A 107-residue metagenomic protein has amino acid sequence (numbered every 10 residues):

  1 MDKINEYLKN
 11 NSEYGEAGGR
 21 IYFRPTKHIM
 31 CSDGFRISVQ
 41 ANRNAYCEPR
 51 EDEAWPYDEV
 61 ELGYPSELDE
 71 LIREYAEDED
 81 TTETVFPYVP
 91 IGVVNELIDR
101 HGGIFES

Functional and structural regions predicted by a protein language model:
D2-E13: Acidic, glycine-rich loop-and-strand cores that form catalytic or ligand-binding grooves in diverse globular domains
Y14-G15, Y46, H101-F105: Short secondary-structure junctions and interdomain/linker hinges
E16-W55: Amphipathic, interaction-prone secondary-structure segments
G18-Y22, S66, F105-E106: Polar low-complexity intrinsically disordered regions enriched in Ser/Thr and small residues
I29, V39, L62-Y64, V94: Generic structural hydrophobic/aromatic packing signal, biased to beta-strands
N42-T82: Acidic, aromatic-enriched beta-alpha/helix-loop junctions
D69, R73-S107: Low-complexity intrinsically disordered segments
